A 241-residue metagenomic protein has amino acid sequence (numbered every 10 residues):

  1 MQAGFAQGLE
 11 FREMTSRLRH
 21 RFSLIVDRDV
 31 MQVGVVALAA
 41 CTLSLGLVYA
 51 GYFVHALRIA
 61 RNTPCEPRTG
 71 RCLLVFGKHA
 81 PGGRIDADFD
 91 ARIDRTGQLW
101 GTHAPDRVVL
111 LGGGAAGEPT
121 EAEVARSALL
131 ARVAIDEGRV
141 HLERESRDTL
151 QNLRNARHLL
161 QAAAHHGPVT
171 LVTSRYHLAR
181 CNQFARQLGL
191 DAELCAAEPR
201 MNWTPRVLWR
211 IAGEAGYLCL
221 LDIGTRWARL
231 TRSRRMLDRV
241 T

Functional and structural regions predicted by a protein language model:
Q2-G8: Extreme N-terminal basic, low-complexity initiation segments that serve as generic localization/processing leaders
G8-G70, R235-D238: N-terminal membrane-anchoring alpha-helices
R17-F22, G51-I211: A structural signal for short, hydrophobic/glycine-enriched beta-strand patches
A39-L57, T204-R234: A transmembrane-helix-recognition feature enriched in membrane-embedded lipid enzymes and envelope glyco-/phospholipid
A116-E121, A215-D222, D238-T241: A general structural signal for short secondary-structure boundary/capping elements
D148, L153, H177-A179, A228-T241: Electropositive, surface-exposed helix/loop patches at the edges of structured domains that serve as adaptable
